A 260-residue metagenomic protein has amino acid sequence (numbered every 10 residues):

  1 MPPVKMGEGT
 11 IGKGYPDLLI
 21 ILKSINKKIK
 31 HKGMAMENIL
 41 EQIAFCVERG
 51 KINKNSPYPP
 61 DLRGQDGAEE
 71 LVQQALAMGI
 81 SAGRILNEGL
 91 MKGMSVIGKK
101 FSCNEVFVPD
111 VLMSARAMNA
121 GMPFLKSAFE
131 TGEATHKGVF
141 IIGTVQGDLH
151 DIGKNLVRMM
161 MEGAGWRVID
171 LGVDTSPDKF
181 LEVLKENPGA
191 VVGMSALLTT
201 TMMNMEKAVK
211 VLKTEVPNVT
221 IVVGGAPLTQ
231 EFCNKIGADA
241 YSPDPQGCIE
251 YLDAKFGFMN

Functional and structural regions predicted by a protein language model:
P3, H136, L252-M259: Non-catalytic signal-transmission and effector/linker regions of two-component phosphorelay proteins
G12-F129: Long amphipathic alpha-helical segments
F129-V145: Glycine/charge-rich, flexible interdomain linkers and switch-proximal surface loops that mediate coupling
G153-N155: Cytosolic, long alpha-helical scaffolding segments
M160-A164, I169-A238, Y251, G257-F258: Cofactor-cradling patches in redox/metallo enzymes
D239-D244: Short acidic-hydrophobic, aromatic-tinged amphipathic segments that line or gate anion-handling sites
